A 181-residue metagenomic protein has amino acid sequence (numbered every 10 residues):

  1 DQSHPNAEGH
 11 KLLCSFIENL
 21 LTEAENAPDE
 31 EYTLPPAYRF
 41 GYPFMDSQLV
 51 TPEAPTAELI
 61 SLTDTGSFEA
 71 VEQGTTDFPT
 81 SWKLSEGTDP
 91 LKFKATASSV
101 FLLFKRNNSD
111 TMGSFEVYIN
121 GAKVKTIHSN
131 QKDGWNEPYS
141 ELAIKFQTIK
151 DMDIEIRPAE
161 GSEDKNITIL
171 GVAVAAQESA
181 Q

Functional and structural regions predicted by a protein language model:
D1-E8: Second-shell loop/turn segments in exported
E8-Q181: Conserved catalytic region of serine esterases and O-acyltransferases that act on ester linkages in lipids
